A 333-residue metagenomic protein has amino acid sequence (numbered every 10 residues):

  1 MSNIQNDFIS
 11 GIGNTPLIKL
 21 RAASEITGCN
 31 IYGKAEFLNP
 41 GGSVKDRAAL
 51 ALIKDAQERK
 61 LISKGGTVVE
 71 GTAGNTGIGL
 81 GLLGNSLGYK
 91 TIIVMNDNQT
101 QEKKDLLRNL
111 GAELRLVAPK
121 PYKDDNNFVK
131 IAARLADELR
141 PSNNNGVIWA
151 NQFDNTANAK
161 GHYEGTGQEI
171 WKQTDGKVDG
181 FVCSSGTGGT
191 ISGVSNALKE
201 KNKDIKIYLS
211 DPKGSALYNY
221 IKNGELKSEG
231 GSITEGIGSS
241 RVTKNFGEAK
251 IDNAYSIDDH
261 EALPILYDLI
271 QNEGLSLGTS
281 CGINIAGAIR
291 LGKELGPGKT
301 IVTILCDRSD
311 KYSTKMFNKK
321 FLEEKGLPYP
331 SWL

Functional and structural regions predicted by a protein language model:
M1-L333: PLP-dependent amino-acid enzyme catalytic core
